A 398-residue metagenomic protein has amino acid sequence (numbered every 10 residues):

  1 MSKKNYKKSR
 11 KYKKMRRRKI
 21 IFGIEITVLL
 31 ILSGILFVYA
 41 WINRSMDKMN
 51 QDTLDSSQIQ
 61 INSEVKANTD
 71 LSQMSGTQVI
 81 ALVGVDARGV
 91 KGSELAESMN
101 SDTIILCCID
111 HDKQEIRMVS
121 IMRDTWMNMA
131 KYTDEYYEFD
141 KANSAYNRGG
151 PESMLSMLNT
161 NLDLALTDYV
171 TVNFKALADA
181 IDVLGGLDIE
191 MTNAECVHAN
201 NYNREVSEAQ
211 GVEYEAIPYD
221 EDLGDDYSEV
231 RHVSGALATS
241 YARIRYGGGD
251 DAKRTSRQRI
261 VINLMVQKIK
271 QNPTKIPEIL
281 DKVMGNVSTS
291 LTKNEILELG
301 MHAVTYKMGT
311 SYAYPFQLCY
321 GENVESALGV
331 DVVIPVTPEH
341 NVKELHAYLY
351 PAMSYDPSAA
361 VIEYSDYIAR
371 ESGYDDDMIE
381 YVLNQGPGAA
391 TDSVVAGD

Functional and structural regions predicted by a protein language model:
S2-I26, I31-D398: Non-catalytic, solvent-exposed segments at the cell envelope interface
